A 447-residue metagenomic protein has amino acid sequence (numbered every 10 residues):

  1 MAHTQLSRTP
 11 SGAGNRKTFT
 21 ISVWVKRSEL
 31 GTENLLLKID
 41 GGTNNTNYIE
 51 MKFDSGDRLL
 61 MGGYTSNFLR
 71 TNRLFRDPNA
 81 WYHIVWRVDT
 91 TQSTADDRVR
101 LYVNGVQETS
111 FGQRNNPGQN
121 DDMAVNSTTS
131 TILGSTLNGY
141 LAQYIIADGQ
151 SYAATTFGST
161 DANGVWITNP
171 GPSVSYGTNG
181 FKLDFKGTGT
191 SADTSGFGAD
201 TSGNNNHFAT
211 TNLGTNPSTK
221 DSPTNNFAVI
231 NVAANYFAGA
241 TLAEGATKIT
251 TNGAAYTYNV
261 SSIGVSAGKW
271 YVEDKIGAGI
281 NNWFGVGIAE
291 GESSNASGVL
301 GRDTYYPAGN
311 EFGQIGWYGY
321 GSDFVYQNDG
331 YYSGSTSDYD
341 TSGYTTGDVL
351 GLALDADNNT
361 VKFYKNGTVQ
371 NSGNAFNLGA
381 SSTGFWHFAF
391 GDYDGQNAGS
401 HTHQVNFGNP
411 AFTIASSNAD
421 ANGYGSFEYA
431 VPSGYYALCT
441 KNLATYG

Functional and structural regions predicted by a protein language model:
M1-H3, S22-L30, N45-G118, D338-Y339 (+1 more regions): Extracellular glycan-interaction surfaces
M1-K17, S55-S66, S127, T215-N259: Low-complexity, glycine/proline/serine-rich flexible segments
M1-T18, N67-R76, S135, T168-V174 (+2 more regions): Short surface loop/edge beta-strand patches of beta-sandwich-type extracellular domains that form ligand-contact sites
A2-H3, S93-A95, R100, E108-R114 (+5 more regions): Extended recognition patches within non-cytosolic domains
H3-L60, Q92-A95, Q150-T155, V265-S266 (+2 more regions): Extracellular glycan-recognition modules
I21-R27, I84-W86, L141-I146, L183-D184 (+5 more regions): Short hydrophobic/aromatic patches on beta-strands that form ligand-binding or substrate-lining surfaces
V25-N34, N252-Y320: Secretory/extracellular carbohydrate-interaction modules and structurally similar beta-sandwich "look-alikes"
S110-N138, F376-H403: Flexible glycan-contacting loops in extracellular carbohydrate-active proteins
